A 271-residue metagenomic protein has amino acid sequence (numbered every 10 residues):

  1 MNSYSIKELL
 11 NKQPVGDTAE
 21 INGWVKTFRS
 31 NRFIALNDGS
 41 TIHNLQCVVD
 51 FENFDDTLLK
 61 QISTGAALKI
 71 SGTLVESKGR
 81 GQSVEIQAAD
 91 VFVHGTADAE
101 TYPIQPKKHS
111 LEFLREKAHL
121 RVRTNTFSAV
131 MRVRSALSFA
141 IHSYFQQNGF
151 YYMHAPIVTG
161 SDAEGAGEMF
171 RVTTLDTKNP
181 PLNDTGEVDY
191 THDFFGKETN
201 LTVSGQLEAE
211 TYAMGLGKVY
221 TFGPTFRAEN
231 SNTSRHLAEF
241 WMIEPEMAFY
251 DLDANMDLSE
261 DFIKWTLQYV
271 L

Functional and structural regions predicted by a protein language model:
M1-L271: Class II aminoacyl-tRNA synthetase catalytic cores and aaRS-like
